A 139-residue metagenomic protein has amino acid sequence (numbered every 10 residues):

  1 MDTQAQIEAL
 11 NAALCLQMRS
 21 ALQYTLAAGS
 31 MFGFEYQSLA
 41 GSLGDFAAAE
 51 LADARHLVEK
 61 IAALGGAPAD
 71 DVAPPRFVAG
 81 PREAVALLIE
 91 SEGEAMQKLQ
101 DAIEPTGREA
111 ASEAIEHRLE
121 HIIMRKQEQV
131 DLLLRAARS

Functional and structural regions predicted by a protein language model:
M1-S139: Iron-associated oxidoreductase/ferritin-like identity signal
